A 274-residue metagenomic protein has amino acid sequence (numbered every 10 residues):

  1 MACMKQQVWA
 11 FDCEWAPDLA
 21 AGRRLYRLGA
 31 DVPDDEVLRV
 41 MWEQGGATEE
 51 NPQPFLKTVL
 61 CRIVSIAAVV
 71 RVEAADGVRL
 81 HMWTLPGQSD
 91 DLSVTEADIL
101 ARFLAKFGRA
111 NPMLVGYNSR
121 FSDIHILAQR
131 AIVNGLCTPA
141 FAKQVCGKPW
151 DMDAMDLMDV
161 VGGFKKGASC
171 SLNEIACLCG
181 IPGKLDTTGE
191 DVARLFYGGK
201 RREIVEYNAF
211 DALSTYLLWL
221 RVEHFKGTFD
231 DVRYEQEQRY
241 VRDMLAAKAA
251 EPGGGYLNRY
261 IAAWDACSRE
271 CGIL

Functional and structural regions predicted by a protein language model:
M1-L100, A105: Conserved RNase H-like, two-metal-ion catalytic cores of nucleic-acid enzymes
Q6, C61-S93, A105-E206, F210-V232 (+2 more regions): Metal-dependent phosphoesterase core characteristic of DEDDh/y 3'-5' exonuclease domains
E43, F55-T58, F103, T138-F141 (+5 more regions): Aromatic-residue detector
R233-L274: C-terminal accessory extensions appended to soluble enzyme cores
